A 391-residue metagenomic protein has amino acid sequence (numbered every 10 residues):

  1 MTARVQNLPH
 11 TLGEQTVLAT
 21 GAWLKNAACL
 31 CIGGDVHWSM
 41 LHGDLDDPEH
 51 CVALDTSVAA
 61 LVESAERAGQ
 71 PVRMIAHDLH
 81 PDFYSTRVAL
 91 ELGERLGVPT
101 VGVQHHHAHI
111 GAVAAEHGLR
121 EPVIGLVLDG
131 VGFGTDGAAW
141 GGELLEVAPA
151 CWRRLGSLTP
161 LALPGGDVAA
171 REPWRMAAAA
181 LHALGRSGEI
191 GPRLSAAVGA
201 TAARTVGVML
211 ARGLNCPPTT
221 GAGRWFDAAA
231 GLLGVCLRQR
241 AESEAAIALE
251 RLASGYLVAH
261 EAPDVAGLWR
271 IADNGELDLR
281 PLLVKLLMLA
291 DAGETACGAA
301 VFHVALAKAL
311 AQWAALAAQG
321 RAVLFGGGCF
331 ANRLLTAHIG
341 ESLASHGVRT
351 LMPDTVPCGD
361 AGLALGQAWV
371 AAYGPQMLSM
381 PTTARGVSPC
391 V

Functional and structural regions predicted by a protein language model:
M1-V17, G102-G125: Conserved phosphate-binding catalytic cores of ATP/NTP-utilizing and phosphoryl-transfer enzymes
T16-A19, A76, V123-V127, T219 (+1 more regions): Short glycine-aspartate micro-motif
L24-T56, H182-M209, G213-R321, L334-E341: A contiguous, well-structured pocket-lining segment that forms one wall/lid of small-molecule binding clefts in soluble
N26-C31, L126, G132, G142-E146 (+1 more regions): Short beta-strand scaffold segments in enzyme catalytic cores
V58-R73, W313-R321: Phosphate/pyrophosphate-binding loops at sites that engage ATP/ADP/AMP, CoA/4′-phosphopantetheine, polyphosphate
D78, G97-A108, A322-G326, R333 (+1 more regions): Conserved phosphate-binding/catalytic loops in two-lobed NTP-binding clefts
H106-L128, F133-G134, P173-H182, V304 (+1 more regions): Glycine-rich phosphate-binding/hydrolytic loop that grips phosphoryl groups
R154-D167, M209-L214, V348-D354, V391: Short beta-alpha connecting loops at secondary-structure transitions that line or flank enzyme active sites
